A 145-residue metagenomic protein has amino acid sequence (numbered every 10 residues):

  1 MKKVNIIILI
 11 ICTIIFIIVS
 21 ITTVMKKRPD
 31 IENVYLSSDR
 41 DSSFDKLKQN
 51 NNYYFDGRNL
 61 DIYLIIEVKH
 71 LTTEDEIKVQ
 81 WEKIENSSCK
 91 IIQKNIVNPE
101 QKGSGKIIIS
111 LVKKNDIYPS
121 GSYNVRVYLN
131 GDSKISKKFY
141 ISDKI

Functional and structural regions predicted by a protein language model:
M1-T13: N-terminal Sec-pathway targeting helices
T13-V24: Hydrophobic alpha-helical membrane-insertion segments, chiefly the h-region of N-terminal signal peptides
T22-N115, S120, R126-L129, K134-S136: Contiguous segments within soluble domain cores/interaction surfaces
S133-I145: Short beta-strand elements
